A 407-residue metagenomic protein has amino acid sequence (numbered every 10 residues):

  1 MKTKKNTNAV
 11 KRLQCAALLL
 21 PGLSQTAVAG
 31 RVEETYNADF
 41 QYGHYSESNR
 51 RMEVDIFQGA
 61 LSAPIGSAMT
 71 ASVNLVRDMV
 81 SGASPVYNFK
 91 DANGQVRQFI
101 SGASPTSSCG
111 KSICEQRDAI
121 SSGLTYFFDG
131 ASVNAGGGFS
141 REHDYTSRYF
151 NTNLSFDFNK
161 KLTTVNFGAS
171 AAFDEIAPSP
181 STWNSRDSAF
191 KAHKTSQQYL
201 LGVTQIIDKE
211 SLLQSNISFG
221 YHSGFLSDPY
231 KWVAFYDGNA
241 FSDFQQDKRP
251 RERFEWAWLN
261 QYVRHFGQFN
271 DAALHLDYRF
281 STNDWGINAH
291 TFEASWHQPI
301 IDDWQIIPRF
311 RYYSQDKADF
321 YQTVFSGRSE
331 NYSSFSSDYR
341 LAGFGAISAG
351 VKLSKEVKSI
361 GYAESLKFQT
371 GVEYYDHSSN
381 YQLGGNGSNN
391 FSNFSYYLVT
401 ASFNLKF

Functional and structural regions predicted by a protein language model:
T26-E34, S67-A68, G130, N159-T164 (+5 more regions): Short loop/turn motifs that connect adjacent beta-strands in outer-membrane beta-barrel proteins
V28-I65, S72, Y375-H377, L398: Short glycine/proline- and aromatic-enriched beta-strand/turn motifs that initiate or cap beta-hairpins
A38-F40, V73-L75, A135, V165-A169 (+6 more regions): Membrane-embedded beta-strand positions of outer-membrane beta-barrel proteins
Y42-S46, R77-S81, F128-G130, F139-H143 (+9 more regions): Transmembrane beta-strands of outer-membrane beta-barrel pores
R51-V54, N74, S84-K90, G137-S140 (+6 more regions): Outer-membrane beta-barrel translocator domains and adjoining extracellular loop/strand segments of Gram-negative
D55-G59, D118-S122, R148-T152, T195-L201 (+5 more regions): Hydrophobic, lipid-facing positions within transmembrane beta-strands of outer-membrane proteins
A92-C109, I217-V263, F280-E293, H297 (+1 more regions): Outer membrane beta-barrel transmembrane domains
L154, E210, V351-L353, F394-F407: Outer-membrane beta-barrel "beta-signal"
